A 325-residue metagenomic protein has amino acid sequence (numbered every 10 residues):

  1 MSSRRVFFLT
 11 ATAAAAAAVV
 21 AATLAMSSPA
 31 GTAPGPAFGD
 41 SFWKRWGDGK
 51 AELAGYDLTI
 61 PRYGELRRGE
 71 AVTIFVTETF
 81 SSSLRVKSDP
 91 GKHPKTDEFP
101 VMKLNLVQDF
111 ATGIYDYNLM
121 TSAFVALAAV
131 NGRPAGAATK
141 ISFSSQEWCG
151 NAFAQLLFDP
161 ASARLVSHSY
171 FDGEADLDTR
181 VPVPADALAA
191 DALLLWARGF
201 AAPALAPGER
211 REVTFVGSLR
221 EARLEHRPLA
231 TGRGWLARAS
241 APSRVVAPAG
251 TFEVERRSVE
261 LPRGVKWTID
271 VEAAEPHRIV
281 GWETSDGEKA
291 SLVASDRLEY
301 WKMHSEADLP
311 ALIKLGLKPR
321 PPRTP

Functional and structural regions predicted by a protein language model:
S2-S3, Y300: Intrinsically disordered, low-complexity sequence elements enriched in Ser/Thr/Gly/Pro
R4-F8: N-terminal export leaders
A11-T12: Sec-dependent signal peptide hydrophobic core
A15-P36: Bacterial Sec-dependent signal peptides at the C-terminal "C-region" and cleavage site
G31-H168, A175, L205-P325: Acidic, serine/threonine-rich low-complexity disordered tracts
D159, A163-P207: Surface-exposed beta-loop interaction hotspot
